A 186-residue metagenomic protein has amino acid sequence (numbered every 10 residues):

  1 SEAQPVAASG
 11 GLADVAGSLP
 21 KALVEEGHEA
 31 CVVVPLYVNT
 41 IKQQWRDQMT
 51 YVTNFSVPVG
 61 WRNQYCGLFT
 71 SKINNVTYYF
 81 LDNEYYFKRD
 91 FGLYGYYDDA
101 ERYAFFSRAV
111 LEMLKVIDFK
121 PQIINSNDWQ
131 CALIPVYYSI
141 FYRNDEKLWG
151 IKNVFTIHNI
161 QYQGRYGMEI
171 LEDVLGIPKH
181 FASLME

Functional and structural regions predicted by a protein language model:
S1-E186: Catalytic cores of nucleotide-sugar-dependent glycosyltransferases that transfer UDP/GDP/TDP-activated
